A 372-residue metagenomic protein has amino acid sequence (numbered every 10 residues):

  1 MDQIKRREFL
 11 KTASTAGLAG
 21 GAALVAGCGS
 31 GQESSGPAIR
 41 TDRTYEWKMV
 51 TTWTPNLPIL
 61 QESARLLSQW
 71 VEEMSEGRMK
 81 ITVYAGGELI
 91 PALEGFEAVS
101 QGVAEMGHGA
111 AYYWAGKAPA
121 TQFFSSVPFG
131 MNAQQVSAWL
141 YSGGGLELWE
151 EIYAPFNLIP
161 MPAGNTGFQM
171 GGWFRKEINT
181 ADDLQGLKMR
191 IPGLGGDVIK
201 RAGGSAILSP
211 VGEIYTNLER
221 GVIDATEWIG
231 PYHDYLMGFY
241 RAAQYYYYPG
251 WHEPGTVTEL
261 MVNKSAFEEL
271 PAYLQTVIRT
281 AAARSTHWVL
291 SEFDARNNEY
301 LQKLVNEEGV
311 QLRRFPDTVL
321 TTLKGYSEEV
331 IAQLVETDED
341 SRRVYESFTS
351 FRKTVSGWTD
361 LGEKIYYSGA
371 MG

Functional and structural regions predicted by a protein language model:
D2-V136, L146, E151-G372: N-terminal secretory/targeting leader peptides
